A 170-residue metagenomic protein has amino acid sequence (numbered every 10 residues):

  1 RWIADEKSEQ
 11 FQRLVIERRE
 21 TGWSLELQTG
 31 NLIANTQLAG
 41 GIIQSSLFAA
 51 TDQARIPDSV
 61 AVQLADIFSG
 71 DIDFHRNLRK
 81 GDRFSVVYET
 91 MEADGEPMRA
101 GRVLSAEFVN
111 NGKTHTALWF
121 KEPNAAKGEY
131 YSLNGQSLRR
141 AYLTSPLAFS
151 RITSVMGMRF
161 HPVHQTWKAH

Functional and structural regions predicted by a protein language model:
R1-V155: Non-catalytic extracellular/periplasmic "stalk" and linker regions immediately N-terminal to catalytic or recognition
G157-H161: Active-site/binding-pocket entry motifs
P162-H170: Short, intrinsically disordered, charge-balanced linker/junction segments flanking boundaries in proteins
